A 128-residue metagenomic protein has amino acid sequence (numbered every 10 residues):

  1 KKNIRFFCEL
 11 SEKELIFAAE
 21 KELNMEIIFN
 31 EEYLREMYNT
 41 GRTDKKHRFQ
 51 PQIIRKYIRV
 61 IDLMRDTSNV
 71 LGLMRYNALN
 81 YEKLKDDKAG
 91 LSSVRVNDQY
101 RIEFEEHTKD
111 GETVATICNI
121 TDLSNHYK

Functional and structural regions predicted by a protein language model:
K2, C8-N24, L91-K128: Enriched for short, Lys/Arg-rich terminal
K2-I61: Arg/Lys-rich, positively charged N-terminal/basic patches that mediate binding to nucleic acids
M25-I27, R35, H47, L71 (+2 more regions): Flexible, active-site-adjacent loop/turn segments at secondary-structure boundaries
N30, I53, Y57-V60, N80 (+3 more regions): Amphipathic alpha-helical interface surfaces
E32, D44, S68, Y76-L79 (+1 more regions): Residue-level signal for pocket-adjacent positions within structured domains
M64: Conserved phosphate-interacting/catalytic interface
S68-S92: A short, surface-exposed loop/turn module that caps and links secondary-structure elements
